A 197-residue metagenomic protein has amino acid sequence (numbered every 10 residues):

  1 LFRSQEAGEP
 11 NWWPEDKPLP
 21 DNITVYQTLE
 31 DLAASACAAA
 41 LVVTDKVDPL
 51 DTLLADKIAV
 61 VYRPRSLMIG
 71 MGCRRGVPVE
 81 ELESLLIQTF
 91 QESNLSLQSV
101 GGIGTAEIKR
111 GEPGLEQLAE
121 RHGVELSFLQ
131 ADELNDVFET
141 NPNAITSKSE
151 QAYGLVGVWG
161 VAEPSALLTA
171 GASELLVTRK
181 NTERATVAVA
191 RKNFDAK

Functional and structural regions predicted by a protein language model:
L19, R121-H122, G171: Short, structured coil segments at secondary-structure junctions
T24-C37: Short acidic low-complexity segments
A38-A55, A59-Y62, A162-K197: C-terminal edge-of-domain segments
V61, R65-L82, L86: Glycine- and Gly-Pro-enriched alpha-helical subdomains that act as flexible, kink-prone "lid/hinge" or packing modules
L86-V100: Phosphate/pyrophosphate-binding loops at sites that engage ATP/ADP/AMP, CoA/4′-phosphopantetheine, polyphosphate
T105-P113: Structured, hydrophobic secondary-structure cores that serve as assembly/anchoring elements
L115-G160: Long, charge-dense
